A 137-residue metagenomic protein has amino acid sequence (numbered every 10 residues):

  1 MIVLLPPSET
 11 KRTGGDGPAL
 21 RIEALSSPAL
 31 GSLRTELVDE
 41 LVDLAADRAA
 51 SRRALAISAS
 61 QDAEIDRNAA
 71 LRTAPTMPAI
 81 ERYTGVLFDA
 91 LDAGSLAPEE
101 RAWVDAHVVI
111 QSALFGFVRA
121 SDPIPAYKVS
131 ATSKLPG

Functional and structural regions predicted by a protein language model:
L4-P98: Active-site helix-to-loop segments that bind/position phosphate- or nucleotide-bearing substrates and donors across
A93-G137: Internal, well-folded beta-alpha domain core
